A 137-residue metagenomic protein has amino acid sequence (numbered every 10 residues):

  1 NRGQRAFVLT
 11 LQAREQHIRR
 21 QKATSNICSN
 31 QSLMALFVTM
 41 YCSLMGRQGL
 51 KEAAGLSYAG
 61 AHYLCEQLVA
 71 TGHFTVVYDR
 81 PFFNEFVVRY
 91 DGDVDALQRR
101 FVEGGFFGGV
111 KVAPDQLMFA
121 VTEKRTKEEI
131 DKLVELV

Functional and structural regions predicted by a protein language model:
N1-G72, V76-D79: Active-site C-terminal subdomain of aminotransferase-like
Q48-K132: Conserved C-terminal alpha-helix-loop-beta "cap" of PLP-dependent enzymes that closes/shapes the active-site mouth
L136-V137: C-terminal alpha-helix
